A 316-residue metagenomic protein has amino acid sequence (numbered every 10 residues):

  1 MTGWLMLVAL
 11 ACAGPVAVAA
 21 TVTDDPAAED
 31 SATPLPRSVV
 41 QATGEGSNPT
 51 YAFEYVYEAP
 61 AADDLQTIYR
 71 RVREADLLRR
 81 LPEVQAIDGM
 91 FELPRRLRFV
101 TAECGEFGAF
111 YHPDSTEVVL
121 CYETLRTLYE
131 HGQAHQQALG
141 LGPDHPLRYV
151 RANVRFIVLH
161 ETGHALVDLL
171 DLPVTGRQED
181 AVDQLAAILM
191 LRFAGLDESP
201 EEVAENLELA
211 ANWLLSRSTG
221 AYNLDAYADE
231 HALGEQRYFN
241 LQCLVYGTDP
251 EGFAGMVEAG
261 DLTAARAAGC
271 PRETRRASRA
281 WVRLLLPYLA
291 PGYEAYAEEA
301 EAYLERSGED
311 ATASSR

Functional and structural regions predicted by a protein language model:
G3-P15: Bacterial N-terminal signal peptides
A20-A134, G140, R279, R283-E298 (+1 more regions): A metal-dependent hydrolase signature that marks the N-terminal structural subdomain at the beginning of catalytic folds
T43, N223-R316: Pan-zinc metallopeptidase signature
D88-E92, G163-D171, A187-G195, L215 (+1 more regions): Sec-exported extracytoplasmic/periplasmic mature domains
A102-C104, C121-T124, L159, L170 (+1 more regions): Active-site-proximal beta-strand/loop segments in catalytic clefts of secreted hydrolases
L120, F156-D171, E179, D183 (+1 more regions): Active-site recognition of the HExxH zinc-binding catalytic motif
Q133, A138-I157, L170-V174: Short pre-active-site segment immediately N-terminal to the catalytic Zn-binding motif
R177-G220: Post-HExxH zinc-binding segment in Zn-dependent metallohydrolases
